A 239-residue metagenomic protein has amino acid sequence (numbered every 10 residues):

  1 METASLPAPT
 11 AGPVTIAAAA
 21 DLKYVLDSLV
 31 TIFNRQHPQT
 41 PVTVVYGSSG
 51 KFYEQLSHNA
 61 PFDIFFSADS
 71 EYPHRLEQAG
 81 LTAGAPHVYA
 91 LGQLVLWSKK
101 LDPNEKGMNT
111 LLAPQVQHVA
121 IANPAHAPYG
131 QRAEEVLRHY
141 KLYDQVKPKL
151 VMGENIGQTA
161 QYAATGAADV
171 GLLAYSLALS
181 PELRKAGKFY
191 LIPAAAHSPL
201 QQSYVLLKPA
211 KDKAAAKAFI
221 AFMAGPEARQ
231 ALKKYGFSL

Functional and structural regions predicted by a protein language model:
M1-Q36, P41, V45, G50 (+5 more regions): Exported/periplasmic ABC-transporter solute-binding proteins
T82-A85: Short, P/G- and charge-enriched loop/turn segments at secondary-structure junctions
